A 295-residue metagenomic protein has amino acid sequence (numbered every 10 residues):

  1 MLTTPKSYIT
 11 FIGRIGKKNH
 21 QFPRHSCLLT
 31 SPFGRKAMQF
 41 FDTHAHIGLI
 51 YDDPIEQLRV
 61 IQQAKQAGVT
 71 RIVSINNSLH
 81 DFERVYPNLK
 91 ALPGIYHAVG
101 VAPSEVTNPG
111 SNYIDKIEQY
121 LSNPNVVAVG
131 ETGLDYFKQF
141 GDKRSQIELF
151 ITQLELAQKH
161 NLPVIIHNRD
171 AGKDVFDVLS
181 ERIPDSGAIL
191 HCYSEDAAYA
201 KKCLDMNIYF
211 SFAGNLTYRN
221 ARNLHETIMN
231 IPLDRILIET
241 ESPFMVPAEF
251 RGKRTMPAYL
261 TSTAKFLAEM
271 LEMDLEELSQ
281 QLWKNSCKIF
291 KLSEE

Functional and structural regions predicted by a protein language model:
T4-R14, H20-E295: Mid-domain alpha/beta scaffold segments of enzyme catalytic cores
